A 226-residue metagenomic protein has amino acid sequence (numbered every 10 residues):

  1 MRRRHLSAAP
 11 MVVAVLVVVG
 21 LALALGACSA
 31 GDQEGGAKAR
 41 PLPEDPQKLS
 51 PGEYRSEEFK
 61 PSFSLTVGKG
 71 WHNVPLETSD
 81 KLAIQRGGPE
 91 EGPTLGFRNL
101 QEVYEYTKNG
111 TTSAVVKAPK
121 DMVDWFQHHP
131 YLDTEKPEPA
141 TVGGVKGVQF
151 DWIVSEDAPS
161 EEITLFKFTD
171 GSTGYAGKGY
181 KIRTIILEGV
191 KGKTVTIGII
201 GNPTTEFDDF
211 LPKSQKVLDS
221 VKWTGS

Functional and structural regions predicted by a protein language model:
R2-G96, A176-K178, L187-S226: N-terminal targeting sequences that direct proteins away from the cytosol to non-cytosolic compartments
K38-K48, L76-G198, N202, S226: Conserved polar/disulfide-associated segments of primarily extracytoplasmic proteins
